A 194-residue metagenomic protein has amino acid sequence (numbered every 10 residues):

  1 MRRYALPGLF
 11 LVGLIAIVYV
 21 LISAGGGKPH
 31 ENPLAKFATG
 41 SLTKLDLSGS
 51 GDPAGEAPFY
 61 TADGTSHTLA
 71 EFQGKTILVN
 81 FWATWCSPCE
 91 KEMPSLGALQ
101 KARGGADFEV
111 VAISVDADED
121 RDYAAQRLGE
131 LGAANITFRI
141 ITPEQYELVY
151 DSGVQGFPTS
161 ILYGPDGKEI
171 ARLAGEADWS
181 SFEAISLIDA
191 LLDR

Functional and structural regions predicted by a protein language model:
M1-A54, R194: N-terminal targeting signals for export/organelle localization
G49-G51, E56-I77, Q100: A short beta-strand-turn-helix
F72-K75, G105, A133-N135, V154: Active-site acidic short loop of glycosyltransferases
Q73, F81-A98: Conserved redox-active cysteine motifs that mediate thiol-disulfide chemistry, especially di-cysteine Cys-X(1-2)-Cys
K75-I77, F81-W85, A117, G156: Short pre-active-site segment immediately N-terminal to redox-active cysteine/selenocysteine motifs in thiol-based
I77-V79, V111-I113, I161: Conserved hydrophobic packing residues within short motifs/helices of P-loop NTPase cores of ABC-family ATPases
K91-L131, I141-Y150, S186: Structural microenvironment flanking redox-active thiols in thiol-disulfide oxidoreductases
E130-N135, I140-L191: Thiol/disulfide oxidoreductase modules built on the thioredoxin-like
